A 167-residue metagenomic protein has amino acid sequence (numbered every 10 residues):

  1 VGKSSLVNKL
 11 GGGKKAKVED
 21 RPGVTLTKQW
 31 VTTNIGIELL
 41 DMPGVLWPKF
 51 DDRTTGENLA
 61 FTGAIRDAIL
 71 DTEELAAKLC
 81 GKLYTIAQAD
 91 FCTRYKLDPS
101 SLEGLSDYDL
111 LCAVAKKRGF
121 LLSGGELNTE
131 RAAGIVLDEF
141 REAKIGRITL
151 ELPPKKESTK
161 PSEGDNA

Functional and structural regions predicted by a protein language model:
V1-G12, M42: Glycine-rich phosphate-binding P-loop
K14-A167: Helix-rich effector regions associated with P-loop NTPase G domains
